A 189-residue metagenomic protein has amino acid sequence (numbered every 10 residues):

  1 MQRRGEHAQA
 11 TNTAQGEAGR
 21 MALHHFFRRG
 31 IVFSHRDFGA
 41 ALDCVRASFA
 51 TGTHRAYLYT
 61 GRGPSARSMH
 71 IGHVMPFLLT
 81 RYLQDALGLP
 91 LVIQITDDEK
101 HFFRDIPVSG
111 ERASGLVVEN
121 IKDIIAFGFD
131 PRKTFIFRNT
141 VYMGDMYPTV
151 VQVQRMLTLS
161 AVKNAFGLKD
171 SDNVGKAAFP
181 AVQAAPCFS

Functional and structural regions predicted by a protein language model:
M1-P64: Non-catalytic terminal extensions that flank enzyme cores
H54, G88-P90, D130-R132: Short coil/turn connectors at secondary-structure junctions
Y57, P90-Q94, F135: A structural signal for isolated positions on well-ordered beta-strands in alpha/beta enzyme cores
P64-H73: Short, glycine-rich nucleotide/cofactor-binding loops
A66-R67, H101-R104: Short, solvent-exposed loop/turn segments at secondary-structure junctions
G72-I93: Histidine-anchored nucleotide/phosphate-binding helix
I93-F102: Short, conserved phosphate-binding/catalytic loop or strand-edge motifs used in phosphoryl-/nucleotidyl-transfer
F103, V108-S189: Divalent-metal (Mg2+/Mn2+/Ca2+)-assisted nucleotide/phosphate chemistry catalytic cores
